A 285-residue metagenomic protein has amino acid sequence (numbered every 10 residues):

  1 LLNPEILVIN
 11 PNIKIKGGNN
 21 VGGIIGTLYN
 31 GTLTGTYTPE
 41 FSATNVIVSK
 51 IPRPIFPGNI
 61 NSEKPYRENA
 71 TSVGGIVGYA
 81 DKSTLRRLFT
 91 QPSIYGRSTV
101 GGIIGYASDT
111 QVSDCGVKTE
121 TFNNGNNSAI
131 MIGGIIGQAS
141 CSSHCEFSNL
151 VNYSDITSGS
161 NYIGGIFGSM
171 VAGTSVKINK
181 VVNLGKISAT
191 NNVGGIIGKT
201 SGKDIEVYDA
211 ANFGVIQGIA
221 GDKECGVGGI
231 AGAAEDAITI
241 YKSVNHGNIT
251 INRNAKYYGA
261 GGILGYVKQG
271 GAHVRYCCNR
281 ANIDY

Functional and structural regions predicted by a protein language model:
L1-Y285: Predominantly extracellular beta-rich ligand-binding scaffolds that present long acidic/polar faces for carbohydrate
